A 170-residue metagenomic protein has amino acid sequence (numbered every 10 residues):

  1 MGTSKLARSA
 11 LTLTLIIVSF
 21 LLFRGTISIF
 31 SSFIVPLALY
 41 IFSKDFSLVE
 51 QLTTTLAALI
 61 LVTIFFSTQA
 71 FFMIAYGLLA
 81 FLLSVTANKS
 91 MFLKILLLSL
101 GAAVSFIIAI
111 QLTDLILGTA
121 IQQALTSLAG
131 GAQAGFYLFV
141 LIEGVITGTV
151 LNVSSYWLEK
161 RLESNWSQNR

Functional and structural regions predicted by a protein language model:
M1-T54: Hydrophobic transmembrane alpha-helices
L6-L11, L52-L56, A70-I74, I95-L97 (+1 more regions): Hydrophobic alpha-helical transmembrane segments
R8-L13, I74-D114, N152: Short helix-perturbing small/polar motifs within transmembrane alpha-helices
I16-L21, L59-S67, A102-Q111: Aromatic-anchored segments of alpha-helical transmembrane domains
L21-S28, A58-A87: Interfacial aromatic-anchored transmembrane helix boundaries in multi-pass membrane proteins
S32-L39, A75-A80, T147: Hydrophobic core segments of transmembrane alpha-helices in multi-pass, intramembrane catalytic enzymes
F42-L52, S84-L97, G131-V140: Hydrophobic alpha-helical transmembrane segments
I95-R170: Membrane-embedded alpha-helical hairpins and interfacial helices in multi-pass inner-membrane proteins
